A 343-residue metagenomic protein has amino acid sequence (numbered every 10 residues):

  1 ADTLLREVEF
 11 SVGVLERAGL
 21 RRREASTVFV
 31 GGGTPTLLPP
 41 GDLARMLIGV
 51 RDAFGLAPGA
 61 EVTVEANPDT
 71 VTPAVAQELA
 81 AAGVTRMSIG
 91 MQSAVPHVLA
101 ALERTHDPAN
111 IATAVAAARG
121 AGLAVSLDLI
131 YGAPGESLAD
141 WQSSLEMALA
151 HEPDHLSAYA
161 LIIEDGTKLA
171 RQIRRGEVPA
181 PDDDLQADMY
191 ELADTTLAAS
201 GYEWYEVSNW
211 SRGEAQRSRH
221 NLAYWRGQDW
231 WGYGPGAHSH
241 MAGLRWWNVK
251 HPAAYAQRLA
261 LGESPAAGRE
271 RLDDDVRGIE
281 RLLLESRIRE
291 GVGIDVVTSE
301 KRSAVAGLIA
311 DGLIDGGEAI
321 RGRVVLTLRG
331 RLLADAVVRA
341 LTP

Functional and structural regions predicted by a protein language model:
A1-V296: C-terminal scaffold of the Radical SAM
A187, T298-S299, L328-R331: An alpha-helix initiation/capping motif
L282, R302-S303, D335: Auxiliary N-terminal substrate/complex-recognition segments of SAM-dependent methyltransferases
T298-G312: Short amphipathic alpha-helical interaction segments
I309-R321: A short, conserved structural fragment
R321-T327: Minor-groove-contacting beta-hairpin "wing" of winged helix-turn-helix DNA-binding domains
L328-P343: Short, amphipathic alpha-helical interaction segments positioned at domain boundaries
